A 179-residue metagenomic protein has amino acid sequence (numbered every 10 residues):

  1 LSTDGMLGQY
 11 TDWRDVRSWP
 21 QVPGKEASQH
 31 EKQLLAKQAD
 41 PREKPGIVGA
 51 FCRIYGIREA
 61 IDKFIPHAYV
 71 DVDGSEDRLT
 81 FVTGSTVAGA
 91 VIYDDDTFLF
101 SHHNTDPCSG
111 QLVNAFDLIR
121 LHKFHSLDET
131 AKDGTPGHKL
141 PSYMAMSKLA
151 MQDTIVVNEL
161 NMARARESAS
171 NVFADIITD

Functional and structural regions predicted by a protein language model:
L1-Y69, T97-L99, T105-D106, G110-N114: DNA replication initiation modules
T3, R14, F81, F124 (+1 more regions): Generic hydrophobic/packing signal
G5-T11, N171-D179: Extended, charged/polar low-complexity intrinsically disordered regions
K63-V87: Short, charged low-complexity linear segments at domain edges
V91-D94: Segments forming glycine/polar-rich beta-alpha architectures that bind adenosine-containing cofactors
D96-D175: Short, small/acidic-rich helices and loops at N termini and domain boundaries of DNA replication/processing enzymes
